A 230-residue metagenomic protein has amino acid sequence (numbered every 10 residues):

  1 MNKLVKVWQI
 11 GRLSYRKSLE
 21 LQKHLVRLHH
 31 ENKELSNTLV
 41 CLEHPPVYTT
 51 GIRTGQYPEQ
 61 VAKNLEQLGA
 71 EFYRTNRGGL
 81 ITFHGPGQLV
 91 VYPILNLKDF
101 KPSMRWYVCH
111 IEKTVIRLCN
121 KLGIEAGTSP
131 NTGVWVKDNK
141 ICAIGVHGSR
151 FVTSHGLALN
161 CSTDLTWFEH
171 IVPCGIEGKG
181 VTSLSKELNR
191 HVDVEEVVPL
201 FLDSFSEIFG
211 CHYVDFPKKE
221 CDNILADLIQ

Functional and structural regions predicted by a protein language model:
M1-W135, K140-I141, T166, H191-V192 (+1 more regions): N-terminal lobe of the biotin/lipoate ligase/transferase fold
Q56-Q60, I141-C161: Short, conserved beta-strand/beta-arch hydrophobic-aromatic motifs that form part of recognition grooves or interface
V91-P93, T132, I144-V146, L157-C161 (+1 more regions): A structural signal for short, well-ordered beta-strand segments
L97-D99, G148-R150, C161-T163, L188: Non-catalytic surface loops within mature trypsin-like serine protease
T166-Q230: C-terminal accessory segment of soluble enzyme catalytic cores
